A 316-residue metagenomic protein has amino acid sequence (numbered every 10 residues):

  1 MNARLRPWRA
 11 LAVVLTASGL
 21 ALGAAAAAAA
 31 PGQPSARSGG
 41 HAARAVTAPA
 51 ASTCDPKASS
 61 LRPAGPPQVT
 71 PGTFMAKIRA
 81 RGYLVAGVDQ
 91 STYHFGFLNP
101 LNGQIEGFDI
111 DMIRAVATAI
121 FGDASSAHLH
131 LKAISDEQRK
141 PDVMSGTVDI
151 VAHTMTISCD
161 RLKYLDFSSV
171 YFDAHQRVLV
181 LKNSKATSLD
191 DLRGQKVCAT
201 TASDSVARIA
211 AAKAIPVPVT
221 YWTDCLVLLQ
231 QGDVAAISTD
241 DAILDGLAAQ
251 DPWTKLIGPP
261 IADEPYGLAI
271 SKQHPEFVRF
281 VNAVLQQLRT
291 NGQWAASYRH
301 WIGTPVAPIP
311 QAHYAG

Functional and structural regions predicted by a protein language model:
M1-S18: N-terminal export and membrane-targeting signals
L22-T47, A58-S60: C-terminal region of N-terminal signal peptides and the immediate post-cleavage residues of exported proteins
H41-V69, S203, L268-V306: Extended ligand-binding regions for polar small-molecule ligands
A42-R44, F172-V180, D241, D245-V284 (+1 more regions): Periplasmic-binding protein-like
T47-A50, P56-V151: Extracytoplasmic small-molecule ligand-binding "clamshell" domains of the periplasmic binding protein/Venus flytrap
L84, M144-H153, Q231-D240, W253: Alpha-to-beta junction loops
H94, I105-I120, M155-S158, A174-L226 (+3 more regions): Bilobed "Venus flytrap"/periplasmic-binding protein-like clamshell domains and structurally analogous long
T118, S125-D191: Acidic, polar ligand-binding/catalytic clefts
